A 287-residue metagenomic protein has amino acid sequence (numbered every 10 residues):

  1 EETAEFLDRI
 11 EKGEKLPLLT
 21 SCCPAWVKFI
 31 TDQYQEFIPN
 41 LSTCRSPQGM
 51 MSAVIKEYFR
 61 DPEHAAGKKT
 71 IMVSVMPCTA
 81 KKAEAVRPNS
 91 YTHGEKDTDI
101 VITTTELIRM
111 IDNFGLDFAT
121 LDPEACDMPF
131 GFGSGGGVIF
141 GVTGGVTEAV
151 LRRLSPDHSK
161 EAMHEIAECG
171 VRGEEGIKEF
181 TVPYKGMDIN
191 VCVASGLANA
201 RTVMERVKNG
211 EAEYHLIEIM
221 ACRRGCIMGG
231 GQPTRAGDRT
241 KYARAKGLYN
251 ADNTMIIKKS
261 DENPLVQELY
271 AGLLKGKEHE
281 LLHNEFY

Functional and structural regions predicted by a protein language model:
E1-Y287: Iron-sulfur-associated redox domains of electron-transfer enzymes in respiratory and anaerobic energy metabolism
